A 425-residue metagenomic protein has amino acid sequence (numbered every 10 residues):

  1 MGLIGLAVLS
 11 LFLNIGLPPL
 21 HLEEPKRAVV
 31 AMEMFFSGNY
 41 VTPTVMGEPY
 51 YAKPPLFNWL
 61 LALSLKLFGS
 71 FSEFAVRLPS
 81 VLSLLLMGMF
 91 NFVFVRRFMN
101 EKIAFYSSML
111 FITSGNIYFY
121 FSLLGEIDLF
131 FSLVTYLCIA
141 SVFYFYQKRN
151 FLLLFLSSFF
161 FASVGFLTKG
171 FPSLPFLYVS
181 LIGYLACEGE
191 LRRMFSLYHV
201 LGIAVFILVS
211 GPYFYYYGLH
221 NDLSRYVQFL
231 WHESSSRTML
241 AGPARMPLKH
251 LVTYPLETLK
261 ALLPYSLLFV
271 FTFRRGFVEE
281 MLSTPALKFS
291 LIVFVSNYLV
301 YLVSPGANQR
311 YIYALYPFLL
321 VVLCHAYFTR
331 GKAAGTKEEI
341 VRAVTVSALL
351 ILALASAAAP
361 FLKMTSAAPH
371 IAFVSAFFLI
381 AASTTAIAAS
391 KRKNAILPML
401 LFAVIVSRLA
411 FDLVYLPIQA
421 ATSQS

Functional and structural regions predicted by a protein language model:
V8-F12, K26-A52, L56-W59, L63 (+2 more regions): Extracytosolic helix-loop segments that constitute the early lumenal/periplasmic catalytic or substrate-binding loops
V30, T168, S173-T284, F289 (+5 more regions): Transmembrane-lumen/periplasm boundary regions of multi-pass, lipid-linked membrane glycan transferases
L78-F98, L137: Transmembrane-helix motifs of polytopic, lipid-linked glycan transferases
F90, F131-Q147, L181, L319-V322: Specific aromatic-rich, kink-prone transmembrane helix
R96-R97, C138-L154, A326-R330: Membrane-interface transmembrane helices that cradle and orient dolichyl/undecaprenyl
S107-T113, A162: Short helix- or helix-capping micro-motifs that position conserved polar/aromatic residues at function-defining sites
Y120, L153-K169, Y298-L302: Membrane-interface alpha helices of multi-pass inner-membrane proteins
S122-F130: Short acidic/glycine- and proline-prone juxtamembrane loop motifs at membrane-interface regions of multi-pass membrane
